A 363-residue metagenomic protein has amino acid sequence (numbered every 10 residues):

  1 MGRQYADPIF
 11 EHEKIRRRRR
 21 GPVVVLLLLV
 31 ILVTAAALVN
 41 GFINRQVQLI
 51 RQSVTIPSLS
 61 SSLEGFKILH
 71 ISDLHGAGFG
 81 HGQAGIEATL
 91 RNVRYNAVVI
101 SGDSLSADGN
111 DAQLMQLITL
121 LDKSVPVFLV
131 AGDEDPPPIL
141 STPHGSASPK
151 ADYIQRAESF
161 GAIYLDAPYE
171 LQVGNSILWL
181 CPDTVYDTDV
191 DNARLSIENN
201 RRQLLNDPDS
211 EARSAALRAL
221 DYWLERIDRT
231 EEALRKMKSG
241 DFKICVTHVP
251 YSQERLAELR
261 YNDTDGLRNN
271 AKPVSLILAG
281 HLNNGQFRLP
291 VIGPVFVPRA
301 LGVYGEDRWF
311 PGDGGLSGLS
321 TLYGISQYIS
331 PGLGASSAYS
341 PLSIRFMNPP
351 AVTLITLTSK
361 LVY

Functional and structural regions predicted by a protein language model:
M1-G21, S124: N-terminal Lys/Arg-rich, disordered targeting/topogenic segments
L32-L117: N-terminal active-site segment of His-dependent metallophosphoesterases
G41, I68-A84, S104-A112, P137-S148 (+3 more regions): Acidic/histidine-rich helix-loop elements that form or flank divalent-metal/phosphate-binding sites at the catalytic
T55-L69, A162, Y169-P182, I197-N206 (+3 more regions): Beta-strand-turn-beta hairpins that frame and shape the catalytic cleft of phosphate-ester-processing enzymes
H70-S72, A97-D103, P126-D133, L165-A167 (+3 more regions): Active-site neighborhood of phospho(di)ester-bond hydrolases with catalytic His/Asp-centered motifs
Q83-V173, N270: Core catalytic region of metal-dependent phosphoesterases/phosphodiesterases, especially metallo-beta-lactamase-like
S159-F160, G174-V246, Q253-E254, E258-L267 (+1 more regions): Binuclear metal-dependent hydrolase catalytic cores centered on His/Asp/Glu-rich metal-binding motifs
Y251-P350: Conserved beta-sheet core of the metallophosphoesterase superfamily
